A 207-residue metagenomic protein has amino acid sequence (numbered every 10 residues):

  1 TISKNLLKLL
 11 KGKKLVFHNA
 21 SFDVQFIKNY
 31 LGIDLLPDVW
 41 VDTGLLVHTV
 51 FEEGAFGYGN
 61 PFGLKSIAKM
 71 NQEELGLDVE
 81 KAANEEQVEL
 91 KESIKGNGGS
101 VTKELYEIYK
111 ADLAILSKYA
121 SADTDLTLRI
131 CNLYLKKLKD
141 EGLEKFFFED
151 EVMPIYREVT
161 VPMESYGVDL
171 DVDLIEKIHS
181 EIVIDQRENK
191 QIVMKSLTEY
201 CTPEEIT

Functional and structural regions predicted by a protein language model:
T1-S66, M70: Conserved RNase H-like, two-metal-ion catalytic cores of nucleic-acid enzymes
S3, V24, T43, P61-K65 (+6 more regions): Alpha-helix initiation and N-capping motif
Q25-F26, T49, L77, R129 (+2 more regions): Short helix/loop capping segments that flank catalytic or ligand/cofactor-binding pockets
N29, K69-E73, K139, E164: Short polybasic/polar patches that bind polyanions
D34-W40, A83-I206: Mixed-charge, glycine-rich, non-catalytic linkers/tails in nucleic-acid processing enzymes
F51, N60, E73, S93-G96 (+1 more regions): Generic detector of intrinsically disordered, low-complexity, polar/charged segments
Q72-A82: Proline-centered turn/helix-capping motifs that create local helix->coil transitions or kinks
